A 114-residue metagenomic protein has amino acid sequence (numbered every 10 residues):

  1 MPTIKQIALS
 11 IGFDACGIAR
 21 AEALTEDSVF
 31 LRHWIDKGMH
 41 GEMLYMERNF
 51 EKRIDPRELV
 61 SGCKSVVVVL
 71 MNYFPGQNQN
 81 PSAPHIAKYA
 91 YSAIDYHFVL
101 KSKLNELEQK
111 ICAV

Functional and structural regions predicted by a protein language model:
M1-V114: Auxiliary alpha/beta "docking" domains used to position bulky ligands
